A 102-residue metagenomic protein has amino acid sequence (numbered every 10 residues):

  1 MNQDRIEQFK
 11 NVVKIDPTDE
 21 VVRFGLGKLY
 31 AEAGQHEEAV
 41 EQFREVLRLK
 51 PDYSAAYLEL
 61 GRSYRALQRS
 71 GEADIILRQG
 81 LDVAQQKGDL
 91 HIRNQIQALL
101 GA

Functional and structural regions predicted by a protein language model:
I15, L49, V83-K87: Structural marker of alpha-solenoid helical repeat scaffolds
Y30, Y64, Q97-L100: Residue at a conserved register position within TPR or TPR-like alpha-solenoid repeats
